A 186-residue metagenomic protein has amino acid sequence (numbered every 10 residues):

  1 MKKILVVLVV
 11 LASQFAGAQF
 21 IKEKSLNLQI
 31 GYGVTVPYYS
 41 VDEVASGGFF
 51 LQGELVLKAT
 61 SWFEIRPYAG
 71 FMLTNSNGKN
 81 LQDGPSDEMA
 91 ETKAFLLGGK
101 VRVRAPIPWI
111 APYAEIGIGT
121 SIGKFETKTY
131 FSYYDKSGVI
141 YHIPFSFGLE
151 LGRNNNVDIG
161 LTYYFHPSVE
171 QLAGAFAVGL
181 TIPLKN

Functional and structural regions predicted by a protein language model:
M1-I4, Q19: Positively charged n-region of N-terminal signal peptides that target proteins for export
K3-Q14: Sec-dependent N-terminal signal peptides
A18-A59, E64-I65, A173-N186: Short glycine/proline- and aromatic-enriched beta-strand/turn motifs that initiate or cap beta-hairpins
I21, V56-K58, R102-P108, S121 (+3 more regions): Structural signature of outer-membrane beta-barrel channels/translocons
L28-Y32, G53, I65-A69, G99 (+4 more regions): Membrane-embedded beta-strand positions of outer-membrane beta-barrel proteins
G31-P37, G70-T74, G117-G123, T162-H166 (+1 more regions): Outer-membrane beta-barrel pore domains and translocons
V34-V44, G70-F95, I122-Y141, F176: Flexible, solvent-exposed loop segments that connect beta-strands
M72-K79, Y141-N186: Predominantly the C-terminal beta-signal and adjacent terminal strand-loop region of outer-membrane beta-barrel
